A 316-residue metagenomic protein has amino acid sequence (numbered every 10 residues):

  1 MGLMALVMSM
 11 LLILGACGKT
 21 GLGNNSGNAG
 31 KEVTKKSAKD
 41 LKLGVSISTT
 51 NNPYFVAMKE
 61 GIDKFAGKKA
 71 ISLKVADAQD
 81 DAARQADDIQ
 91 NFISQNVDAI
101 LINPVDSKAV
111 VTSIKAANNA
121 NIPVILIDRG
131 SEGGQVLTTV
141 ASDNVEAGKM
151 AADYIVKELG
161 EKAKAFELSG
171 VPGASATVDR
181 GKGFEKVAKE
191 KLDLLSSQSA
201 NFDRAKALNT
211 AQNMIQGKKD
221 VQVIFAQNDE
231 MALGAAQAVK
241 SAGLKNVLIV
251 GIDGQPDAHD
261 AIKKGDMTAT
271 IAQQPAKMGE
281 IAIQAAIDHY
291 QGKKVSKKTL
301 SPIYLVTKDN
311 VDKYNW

Functional and structural regions predicted by a protein language model:
M1-L22: Sec-dependent N-terminal signal peptides of Gram-positive bacterial secreted proteins and lipoproteins
A16-W316: A residue-level marker of the well-folded mature domains of exported/periplasmic proteins
